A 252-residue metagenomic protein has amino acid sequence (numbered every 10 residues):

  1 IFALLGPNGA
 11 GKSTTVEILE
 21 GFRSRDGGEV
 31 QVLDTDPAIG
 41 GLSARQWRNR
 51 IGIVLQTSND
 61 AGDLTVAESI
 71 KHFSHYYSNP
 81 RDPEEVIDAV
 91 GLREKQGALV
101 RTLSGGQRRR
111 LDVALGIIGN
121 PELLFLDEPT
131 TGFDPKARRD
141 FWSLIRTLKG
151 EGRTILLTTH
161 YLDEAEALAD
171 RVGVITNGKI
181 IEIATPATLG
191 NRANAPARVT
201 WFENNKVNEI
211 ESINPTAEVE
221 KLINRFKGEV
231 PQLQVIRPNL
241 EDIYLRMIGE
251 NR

Functional and structural regions predicted by a protein language model:
I1-L157, L162-D163, A167-T176, E182: ABC transporter nucleotide-binding domains
D36-P37, H72-F73, G178, E218-V219 (+2 more regions): Short, low-complexity, polar/charged sequence segments that are solvent-exposed and flexible
V66, P83, P186, R237-L240: Structural motif detector for alpha-helix initiation sites
I181-L189: Charged, amphipathic alpha-helical segments
T188-R252: Short, charged/small-residue-rich alpha-helical element at the C-terminal edge of ABC transporter nucleotide-binding
